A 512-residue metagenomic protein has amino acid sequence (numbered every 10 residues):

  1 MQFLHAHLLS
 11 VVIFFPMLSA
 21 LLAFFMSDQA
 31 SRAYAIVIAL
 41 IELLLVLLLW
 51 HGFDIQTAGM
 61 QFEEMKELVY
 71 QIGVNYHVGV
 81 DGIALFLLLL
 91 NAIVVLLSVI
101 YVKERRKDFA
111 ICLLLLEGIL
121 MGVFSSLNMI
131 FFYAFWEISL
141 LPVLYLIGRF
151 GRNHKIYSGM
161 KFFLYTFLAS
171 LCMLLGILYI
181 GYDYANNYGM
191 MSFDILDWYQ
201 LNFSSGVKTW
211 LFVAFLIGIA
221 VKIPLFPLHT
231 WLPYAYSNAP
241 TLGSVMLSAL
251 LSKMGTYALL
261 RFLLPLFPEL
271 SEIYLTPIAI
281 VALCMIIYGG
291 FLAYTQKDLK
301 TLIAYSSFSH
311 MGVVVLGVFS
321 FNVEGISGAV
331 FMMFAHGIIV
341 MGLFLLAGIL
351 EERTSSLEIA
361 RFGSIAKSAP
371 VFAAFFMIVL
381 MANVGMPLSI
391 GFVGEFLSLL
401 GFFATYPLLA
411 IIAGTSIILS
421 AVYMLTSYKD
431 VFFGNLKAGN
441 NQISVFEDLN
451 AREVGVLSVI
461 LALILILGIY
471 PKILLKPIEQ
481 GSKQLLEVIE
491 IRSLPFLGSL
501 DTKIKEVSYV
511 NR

Functional and structural regions predicted by a protein language model:
M1-L8, L22-I111, D194: Transmembrane helix-loop-helix hairpins at membrane boundaries of multipass inner-membrane proteins
Q2-F3, M121-M129, L260-Y274, V314-F331 (+1 more regions): Helix-coil boundary and interhelical linker segments in multi-pass alpha-helical membrane proteins
L4-F15, V80-N91, M129-P142, K208-V221 (+2 more regions): Structural signature of hydrophobic alpha-helical transmembrane segments
S19-D28, V95-R106, Y145-H154, K222-S237 (+2 more regions): C-terminal ends of transmembrane helices
A20-F24, L96-V99, G118-S125, Y145-L146 (+8 more regions): Alpha-helical transmembrane segments of multipass membrane proteins
Q29, I111-L115, I119-V207, L292-Y305 (+1 more regions): Alpha-helical multi-pass transmembrane bundles of energy-transducing inner-membrane proteins
D54-N75, L171-H229, Y234, L259 (+6 more regions): Juxtamembrane/interfacial segments at transmembrane-helix boundaries in multi-pass membrane proteins
F226, V340-F344, I411-V445: Predominantly late transmembrane helices and immediately cytosolic-facing juxtamembrane segments
